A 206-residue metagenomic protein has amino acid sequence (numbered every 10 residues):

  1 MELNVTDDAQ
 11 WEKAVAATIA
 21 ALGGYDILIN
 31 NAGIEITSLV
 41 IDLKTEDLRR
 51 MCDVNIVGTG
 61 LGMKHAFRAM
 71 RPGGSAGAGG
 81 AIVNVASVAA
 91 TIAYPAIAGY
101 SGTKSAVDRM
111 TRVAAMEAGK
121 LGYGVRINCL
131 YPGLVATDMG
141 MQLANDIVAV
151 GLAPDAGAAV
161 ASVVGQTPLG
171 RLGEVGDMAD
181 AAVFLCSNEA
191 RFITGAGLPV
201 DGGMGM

Functional and structural regions predicted by a protein language model:
E2-K13, T45, D177: The beta1-alpha1 cofactor-binding region of Rossmann-like NAD(H)/NADP(H)-dependent oxidoreductases
L39-V40, K44-C52, V163: Substrate-binding pocket helix/loop in short-chain dehydrogenase/reductase
M63, T103, T111: Active-site helix of classical SDR
R68, M116-K120, R191: Alpha-helical segment proximal to the catalytic Tyr-Lys
S87: Residue(s) in the substrate-gating loop at a strand-loop-helix junction that position the organic substrate next
L121-R126, I193-G195: Short, small/polar-rich loop/turn modules that mediate ligand/substrate recognition or access, typified
C129, A153-E189, I193, G202: C-terminal helical subdomain
